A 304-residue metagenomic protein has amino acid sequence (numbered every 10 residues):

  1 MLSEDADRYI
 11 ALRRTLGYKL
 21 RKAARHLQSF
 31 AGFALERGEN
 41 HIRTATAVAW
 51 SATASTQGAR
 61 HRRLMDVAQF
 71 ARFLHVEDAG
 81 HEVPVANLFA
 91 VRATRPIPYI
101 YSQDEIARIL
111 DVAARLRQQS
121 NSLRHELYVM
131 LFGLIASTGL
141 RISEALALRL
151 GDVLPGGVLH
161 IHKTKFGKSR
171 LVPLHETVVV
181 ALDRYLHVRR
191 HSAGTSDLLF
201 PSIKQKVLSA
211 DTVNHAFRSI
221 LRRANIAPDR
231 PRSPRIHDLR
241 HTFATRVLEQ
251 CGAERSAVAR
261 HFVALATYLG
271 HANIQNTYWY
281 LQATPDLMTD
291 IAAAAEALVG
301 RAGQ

Functional and structural regions predicted by a protein language model:
M1-Q304: Conserved catalytic core of the tyrosine transesterase superfamily
